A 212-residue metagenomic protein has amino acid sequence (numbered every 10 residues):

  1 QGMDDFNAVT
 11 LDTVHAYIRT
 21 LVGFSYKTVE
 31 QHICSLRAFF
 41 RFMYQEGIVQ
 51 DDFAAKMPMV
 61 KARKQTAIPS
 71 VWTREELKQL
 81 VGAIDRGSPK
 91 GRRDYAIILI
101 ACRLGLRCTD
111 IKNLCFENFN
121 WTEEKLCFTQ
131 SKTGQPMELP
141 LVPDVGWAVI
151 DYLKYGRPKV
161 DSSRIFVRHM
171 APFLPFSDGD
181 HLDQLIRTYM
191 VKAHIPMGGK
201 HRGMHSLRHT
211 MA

Functional and structural regions predicted by a protein language model:
Q1-M211: Conserved catalytic core of the tyrosine transesterase superfamily
